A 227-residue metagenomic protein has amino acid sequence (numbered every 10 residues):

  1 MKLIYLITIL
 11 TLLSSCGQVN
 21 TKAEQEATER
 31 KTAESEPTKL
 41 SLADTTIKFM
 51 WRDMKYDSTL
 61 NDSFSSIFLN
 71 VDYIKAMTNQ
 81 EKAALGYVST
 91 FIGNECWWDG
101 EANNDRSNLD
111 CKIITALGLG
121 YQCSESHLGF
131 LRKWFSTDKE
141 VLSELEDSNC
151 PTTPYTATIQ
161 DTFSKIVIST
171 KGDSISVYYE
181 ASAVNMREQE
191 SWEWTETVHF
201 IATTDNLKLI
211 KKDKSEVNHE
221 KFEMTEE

Functional and structural regions predicted by a protein language model:
M1-I9: Sec-dependent signal peptide recognition, specifically the positively charged N-region followed immediately by
L6, T21, D205: Residue-level marker of positions within ordered structural domains that often coincide with functionally constrained
L12-S15: C-terminal motif of bacterial Sec signal peptides marking the signal peptidase cleavage site
G17-L42: Short, low-complexity, disordered segments immediately C-terminal to signal peptides in bacterial exported proteins
A43-G172: Surface-exposed acidic loop/strand-edge motifs in secreted or periplasmic proteins that form small linear binding
E144-E227: Extracytoplasmic electrostatic interaction patches
